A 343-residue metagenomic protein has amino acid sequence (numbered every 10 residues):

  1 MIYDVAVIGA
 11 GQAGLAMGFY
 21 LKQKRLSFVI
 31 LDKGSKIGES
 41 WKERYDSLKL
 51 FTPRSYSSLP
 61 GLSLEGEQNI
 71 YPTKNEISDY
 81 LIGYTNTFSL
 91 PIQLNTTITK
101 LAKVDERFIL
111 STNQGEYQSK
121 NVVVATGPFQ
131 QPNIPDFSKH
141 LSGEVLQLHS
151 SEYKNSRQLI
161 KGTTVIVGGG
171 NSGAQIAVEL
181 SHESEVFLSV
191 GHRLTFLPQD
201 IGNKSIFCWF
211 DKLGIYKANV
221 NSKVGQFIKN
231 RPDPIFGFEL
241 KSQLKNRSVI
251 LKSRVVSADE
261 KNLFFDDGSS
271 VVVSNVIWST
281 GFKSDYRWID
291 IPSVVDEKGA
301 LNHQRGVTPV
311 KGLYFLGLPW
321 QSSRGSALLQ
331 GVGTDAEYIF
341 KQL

Functional and structural regions predicted by a protein language model:
M1-G34, G38-S40, N69-N171, Q175-L343: Flavin (primarily FAD) cofactor-binding/catalytic cores of flavoenzymes
D46-L50: A structural motif shared across PLP-dependent enzymes of the aminotransferase-like
P53-Q68, N219: Glycine-rich flavin
